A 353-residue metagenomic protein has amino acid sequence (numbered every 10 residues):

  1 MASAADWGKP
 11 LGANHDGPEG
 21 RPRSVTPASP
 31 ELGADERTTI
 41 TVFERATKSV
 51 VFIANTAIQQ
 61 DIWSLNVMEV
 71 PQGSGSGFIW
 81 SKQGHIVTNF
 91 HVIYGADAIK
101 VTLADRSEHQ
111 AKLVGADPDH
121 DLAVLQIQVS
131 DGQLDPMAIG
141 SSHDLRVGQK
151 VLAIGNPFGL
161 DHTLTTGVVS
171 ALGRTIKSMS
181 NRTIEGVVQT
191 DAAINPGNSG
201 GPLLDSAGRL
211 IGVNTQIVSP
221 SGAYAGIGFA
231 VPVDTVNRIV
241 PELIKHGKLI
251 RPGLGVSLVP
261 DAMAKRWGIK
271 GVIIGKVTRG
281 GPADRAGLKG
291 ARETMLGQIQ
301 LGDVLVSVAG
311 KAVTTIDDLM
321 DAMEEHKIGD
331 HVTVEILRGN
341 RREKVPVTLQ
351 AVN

Functional and structural regions predicted by a protein language model:
A2-K270, K276-R279, G297, I316-M320 (+4 more regions): Serine-dependent protease modules
L65-V67, I273, A286-R292: Short, solvent-exposed beta-edge and connector elements
I86-V87, R285-I316: Conserved PDZ fold ligand-binding element
P282: Change "using UDP/GDP/dTDP sugars" to "using nucleotide sugars
